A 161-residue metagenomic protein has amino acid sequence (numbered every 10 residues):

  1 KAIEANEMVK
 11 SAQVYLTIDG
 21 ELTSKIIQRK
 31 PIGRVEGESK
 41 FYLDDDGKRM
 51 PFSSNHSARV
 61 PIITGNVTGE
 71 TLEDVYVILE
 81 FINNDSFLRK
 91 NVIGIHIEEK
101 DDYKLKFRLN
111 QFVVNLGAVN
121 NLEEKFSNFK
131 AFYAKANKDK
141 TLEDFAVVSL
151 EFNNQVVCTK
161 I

Functional and structural regions predicted by a protein language model:
K1, E73-E80, S127-A131: Solvent-exposed, polar/charged alpha-helical surfaces in well-ordered, non-transmembrane soluble domains, broadly
K1-K30, K48: Membrane-embedded segments
E4-M8, E80-N84, A134-K138: Sec-exported extracytoplasmic/periplasmic mature domains
N6, N55, V67-E70, G117-E124 (+1 more regions): Extracytoplasmic/periplasmic, Sec-exported soluble proteins
E7, T17-E21, G37-K40, N55-V60 (+6 more regions): Extracytoplasmic
L16-I18, I26-K30, V67, E99 (+4 more regions): A mature extracytoplasmic/lumenal domain signature
L22-E99, V114: Extracytoplasmic segments of membrane-associated envelope/inner-membrane machinery
V119-I161: Extracytoplasmic/luminal low-complexity segments enriched in Pro/Gly and acidic/polar residues that act as flexible
